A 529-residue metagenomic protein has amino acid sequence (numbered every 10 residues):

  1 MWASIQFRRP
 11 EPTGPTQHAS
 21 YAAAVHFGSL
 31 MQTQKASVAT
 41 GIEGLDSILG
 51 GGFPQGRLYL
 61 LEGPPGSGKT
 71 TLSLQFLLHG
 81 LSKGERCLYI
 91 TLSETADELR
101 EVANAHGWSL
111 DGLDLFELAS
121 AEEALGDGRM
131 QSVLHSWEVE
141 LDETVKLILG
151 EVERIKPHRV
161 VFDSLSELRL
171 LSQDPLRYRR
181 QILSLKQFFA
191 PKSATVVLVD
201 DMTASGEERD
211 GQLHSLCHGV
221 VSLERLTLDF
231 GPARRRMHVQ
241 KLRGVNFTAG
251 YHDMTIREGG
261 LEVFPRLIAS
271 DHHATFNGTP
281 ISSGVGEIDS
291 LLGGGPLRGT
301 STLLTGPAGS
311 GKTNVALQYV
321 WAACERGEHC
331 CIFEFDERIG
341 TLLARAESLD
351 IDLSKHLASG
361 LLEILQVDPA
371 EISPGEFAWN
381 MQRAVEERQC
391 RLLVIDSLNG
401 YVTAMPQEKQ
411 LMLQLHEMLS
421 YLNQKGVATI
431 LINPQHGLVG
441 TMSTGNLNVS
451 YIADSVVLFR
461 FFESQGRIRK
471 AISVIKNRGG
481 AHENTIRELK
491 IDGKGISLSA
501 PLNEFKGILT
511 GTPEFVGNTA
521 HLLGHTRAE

Functional and structural regions predicted by a protein language model:
A19-A22: Short hydrophobic alpha-helical segments enriched in small aliphatic residues
F27, W137, R225-S282, E386-R388 (+2 more regions): Conserved P-loop NTPase
M31-E43, D271-G286: N-terminal pre-Walker A segment at the start of P-loop NTPase domains
I42-G52, V285-G295: Pre-Walker A adenine-sensing motif
G51-L113, L292-D352: Walker A/P-loop NTP-binding active-site region of P-loop NTPases, recognizing the glycine-rich GxxxxGKT/S
Y59, S132-L216, V220, E371-V456 (+1 more regions): P-loop NTPase motor core
E85-L170, E328-K409: Conserved inter-motif catalytic segment of the P-loop NTP-binding fold
